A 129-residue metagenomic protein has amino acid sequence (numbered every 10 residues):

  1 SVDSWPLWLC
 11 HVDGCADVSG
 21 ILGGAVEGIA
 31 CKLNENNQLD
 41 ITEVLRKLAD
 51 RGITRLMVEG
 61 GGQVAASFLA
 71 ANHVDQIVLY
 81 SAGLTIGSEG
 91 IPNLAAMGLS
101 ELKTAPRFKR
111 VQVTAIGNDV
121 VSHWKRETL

Functional and structural regions predicted by a protein language model:
S1-L129: Enzymes that bind and transform nitrogen-containing heteroaromatic metabolites
